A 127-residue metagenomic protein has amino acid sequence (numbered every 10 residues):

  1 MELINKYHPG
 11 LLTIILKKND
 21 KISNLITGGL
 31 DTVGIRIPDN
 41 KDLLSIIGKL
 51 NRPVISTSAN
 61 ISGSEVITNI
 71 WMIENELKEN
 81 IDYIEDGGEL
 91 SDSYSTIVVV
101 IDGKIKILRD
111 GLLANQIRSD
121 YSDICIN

Functional and structural regions predicted by a protein language model:
M1-N127: Active-site-adjacent structural elements in enzyme catalytic cores
